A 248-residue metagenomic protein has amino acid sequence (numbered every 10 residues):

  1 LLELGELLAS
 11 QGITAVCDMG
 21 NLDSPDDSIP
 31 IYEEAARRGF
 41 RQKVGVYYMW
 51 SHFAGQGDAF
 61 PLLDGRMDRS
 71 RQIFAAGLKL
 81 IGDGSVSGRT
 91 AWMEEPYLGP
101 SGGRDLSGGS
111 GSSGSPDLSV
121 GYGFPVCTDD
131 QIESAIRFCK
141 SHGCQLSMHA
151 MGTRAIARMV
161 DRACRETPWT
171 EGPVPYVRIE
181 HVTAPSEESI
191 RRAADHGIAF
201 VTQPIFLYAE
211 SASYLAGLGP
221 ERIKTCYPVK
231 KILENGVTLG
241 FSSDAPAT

Functional and structural regions predicted by a protein language model:
L1, V86-G109, G114-P125, E166-V174 (+1 more regions): Active-site gating loops and adjacent loop-to-helix segments of metal-dependent hydrolytic enzymes
L2-S51, F74-K79, Q145-L146, E180: Divalent metal-dependent hydrolysis catalytic cores, especially in the metallo-beta-lactamase
G12, A75, G84, H149 (+3 more regions): Divalent metal-coordination and catalytic microenvironments
M19, V86-R89, C144-R154, T202-P204 (+1 more regions): Short acidic/histidine-rich active-site segments
F40-K79, Y176-P185, S213-G240: Phosphate/diphosphate-binding loops
G57-G108, D117-R137, E180-V182: Active-site gating/metal-coordination segments in enzymes
G121-E166: Long hydrophobic segments that form regular secondary structure
C164-E166, A193-V201, N235-T238: Glycine-enriched alpha-helix->loop->beta-strand junction motifs that scaffold or abut catalytic
